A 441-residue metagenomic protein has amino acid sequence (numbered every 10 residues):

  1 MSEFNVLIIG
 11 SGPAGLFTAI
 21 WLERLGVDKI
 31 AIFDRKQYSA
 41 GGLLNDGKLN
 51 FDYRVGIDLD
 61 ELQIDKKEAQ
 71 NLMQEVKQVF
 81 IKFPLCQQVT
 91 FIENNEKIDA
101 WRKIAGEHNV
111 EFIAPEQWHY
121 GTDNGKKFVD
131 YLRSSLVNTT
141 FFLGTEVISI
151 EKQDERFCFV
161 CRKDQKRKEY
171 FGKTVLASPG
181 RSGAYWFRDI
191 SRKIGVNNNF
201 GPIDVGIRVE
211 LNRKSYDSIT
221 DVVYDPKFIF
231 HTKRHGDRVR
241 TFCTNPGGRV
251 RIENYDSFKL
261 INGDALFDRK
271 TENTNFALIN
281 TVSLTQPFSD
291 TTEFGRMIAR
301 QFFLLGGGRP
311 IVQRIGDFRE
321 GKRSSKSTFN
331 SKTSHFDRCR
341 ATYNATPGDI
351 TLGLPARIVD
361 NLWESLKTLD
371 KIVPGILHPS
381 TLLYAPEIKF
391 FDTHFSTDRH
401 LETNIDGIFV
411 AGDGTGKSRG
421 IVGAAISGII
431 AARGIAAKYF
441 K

Functional and structural regions predicted by a protein language model:
S2-I57, E61, E96-K441: Residues forming the flavin
G41-F91: Dinucleotide-binding Rossmann-like beta1-alpha1 core, especially the glycine-rich loop that anchors the ADP
